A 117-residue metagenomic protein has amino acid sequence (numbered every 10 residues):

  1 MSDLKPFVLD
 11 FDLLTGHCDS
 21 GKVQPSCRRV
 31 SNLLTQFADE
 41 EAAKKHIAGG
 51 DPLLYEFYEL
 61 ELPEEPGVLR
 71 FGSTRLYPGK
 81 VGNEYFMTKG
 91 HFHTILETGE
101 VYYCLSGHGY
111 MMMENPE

Functional and structural regions predicted by a protein language model:
M1-L33: Eukaryotic intrinsically disordered, low-complexity regions enriched in proline/serine/threonine/glycine
K22-E117: Active-site region of the double-stranded beta-helix
